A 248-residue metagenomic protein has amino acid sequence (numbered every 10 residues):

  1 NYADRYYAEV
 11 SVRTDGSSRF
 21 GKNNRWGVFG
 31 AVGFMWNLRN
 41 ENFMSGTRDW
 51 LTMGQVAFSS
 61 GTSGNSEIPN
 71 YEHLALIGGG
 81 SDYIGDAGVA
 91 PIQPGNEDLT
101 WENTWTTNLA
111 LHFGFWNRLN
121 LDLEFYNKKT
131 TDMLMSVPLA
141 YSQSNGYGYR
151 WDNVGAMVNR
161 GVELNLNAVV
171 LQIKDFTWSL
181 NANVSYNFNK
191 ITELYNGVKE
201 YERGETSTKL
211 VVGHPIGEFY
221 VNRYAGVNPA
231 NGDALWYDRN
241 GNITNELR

Functional and structural regions predicted by a protein language model:
N1-Y7, S18, S60, Y83 (+1 more regions): Outer-membrane beta-barrel transmembrane domain signature of Gram-negative proteins, especially the mid-to-C-terminal
Y2-R5, R39-G54, R118, L171-W178 (+2 more regions): Short loop/turn motifs that connect adjacent beta-strands in outer-membrane beta-barrel proteins
V12-S18, L38-N40, S60-G64, F125-T131 (+2 more regions): Transmembrane beta-strands of outer-membrane beta-barrel pores
V12-T14, V28-W36, G54-V56, G95 (+3 more regions): Hydrophobic, lipid-facing positions within transmembrane beta-strands of outer-membrane proteins
T52-L99, N127-N153, T192-E193: Surface-exposed extracellular loop regions of Gram-negative outer-membrane beta-barrel proteins, predominantly
H73-L74, S81-L121, Y149-I173, P215-I216: Outer-membrane beta-barrel signature, preferentially recognizing the C-terminal barrel domain of Gram-negative
W101-S144, W178, S185: Membrane-embedded beta-barrel scaffold of Gram-negative outer-membrane proteins
L171-R248: Conserved small-residue
